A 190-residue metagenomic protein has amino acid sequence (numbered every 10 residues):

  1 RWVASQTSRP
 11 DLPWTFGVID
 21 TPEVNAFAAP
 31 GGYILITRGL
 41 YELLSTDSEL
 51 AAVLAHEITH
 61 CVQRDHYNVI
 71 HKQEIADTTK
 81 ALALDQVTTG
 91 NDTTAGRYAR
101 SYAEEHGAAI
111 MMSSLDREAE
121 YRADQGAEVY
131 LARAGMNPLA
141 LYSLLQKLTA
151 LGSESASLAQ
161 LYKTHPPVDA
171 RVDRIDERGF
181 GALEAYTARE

Functional and structural regions predicted by a protein language model:
R1-E190: A Zn2+-metalloprotease active-site environment signal
